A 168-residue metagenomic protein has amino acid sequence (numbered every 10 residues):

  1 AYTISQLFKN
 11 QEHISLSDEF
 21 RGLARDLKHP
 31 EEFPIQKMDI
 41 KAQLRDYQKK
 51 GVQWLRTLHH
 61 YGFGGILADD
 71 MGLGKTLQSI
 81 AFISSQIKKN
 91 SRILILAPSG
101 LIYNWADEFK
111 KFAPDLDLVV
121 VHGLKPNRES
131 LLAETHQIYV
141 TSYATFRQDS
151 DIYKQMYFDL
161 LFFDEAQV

Functional and structural regions predicted by a protein language model:
A1-S15: N-terminal auxiliary segments of SAM/dcSAM-dependent transferases
H13-V168: ASCE P-loop NTPase motor core, strongest for the SF2 helicase catalytic module
